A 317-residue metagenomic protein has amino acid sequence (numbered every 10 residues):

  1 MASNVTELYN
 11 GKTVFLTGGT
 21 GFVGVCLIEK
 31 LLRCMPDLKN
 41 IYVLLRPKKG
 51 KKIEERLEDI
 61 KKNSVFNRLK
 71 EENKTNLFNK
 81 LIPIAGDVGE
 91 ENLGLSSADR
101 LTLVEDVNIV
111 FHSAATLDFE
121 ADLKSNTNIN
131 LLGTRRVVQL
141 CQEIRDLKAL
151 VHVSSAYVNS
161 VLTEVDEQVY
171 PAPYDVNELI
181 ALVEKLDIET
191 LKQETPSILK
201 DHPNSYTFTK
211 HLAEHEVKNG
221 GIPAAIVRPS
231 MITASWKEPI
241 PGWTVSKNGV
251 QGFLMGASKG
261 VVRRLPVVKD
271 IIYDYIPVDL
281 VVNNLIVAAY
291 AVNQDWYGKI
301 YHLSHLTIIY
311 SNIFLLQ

Functional and structural regions predicted by a protein language model:
M1-T116, L123-K124, R135, I144-A149 (+4 more regions): N-terminal Rossmann/SDR dinucleotide-binding element
F119, A156-T163, I232-A234: Conserved catalytic-site region of short-chain dehydrogenase/reductase
I198-S205, H211-G242, Q294-I300: Conserved beta-loop-beta element that borders a ligand/cofactor-binding pocket
L212, G249, V268-A289: Substrate-positioning beta->alpha
P229, A234-S235, V267-I271, K299-Y310: Glycine-rich Rossmann NAD(P)(H)-binding loop
I240-R264: C-terminal beta-strand-loop-alpha-helix "lid" module of Rossmann-like NAD(P)-dependent dehydrogenases
A288-Q317: Mid/C-terminal beta-alpha module of Rossmann-like enzyme folds, strongest in SDR-family dehydrogenases/epimerases
